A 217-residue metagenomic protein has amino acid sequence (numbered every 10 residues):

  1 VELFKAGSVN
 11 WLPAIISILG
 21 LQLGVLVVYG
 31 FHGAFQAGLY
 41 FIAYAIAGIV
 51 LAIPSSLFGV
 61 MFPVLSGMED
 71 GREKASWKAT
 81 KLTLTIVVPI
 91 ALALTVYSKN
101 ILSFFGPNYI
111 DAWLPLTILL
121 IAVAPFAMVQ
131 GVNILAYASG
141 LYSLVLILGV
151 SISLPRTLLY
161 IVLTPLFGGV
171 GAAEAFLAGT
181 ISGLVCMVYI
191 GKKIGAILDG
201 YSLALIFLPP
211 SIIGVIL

Functional and structural regions predicted by a protein language model:
V1, Y44, L82-L94, F104 (+3 more regions): Short alpha-helical transmembrane segments in multi-pass integral membrane proteins
E2-P63, A122, F126-Q130: Transmembrane helical elements of multi-pass membrane transporters/channels
F4, F62, G71-V96, W113-L116: Interfacial transmembrane-helix starts/ends
F31-A34, A138-S139, L166: Helix-loop interface residues and adjacent transmembrane-helix termini in multi-pass membrane transporters, primarily
A34, L94-N133, V170: Interfacial segments at transmembrane-helix termini and the short loops linking adjacent helices
A43, A47-L84, N133-A138: Helix-loop junctions and terminal segments of transmembrane helices in multi-pass membrane transport/translocation
S66-G67, L120-S151, G191-K193: Membrane-interface junctions at transmembrane-helix termini in multi-pass inner-membrane proteins
I152, Y201-L217: Transmembrane alpha-helical segments of multi-pass transport proteins
